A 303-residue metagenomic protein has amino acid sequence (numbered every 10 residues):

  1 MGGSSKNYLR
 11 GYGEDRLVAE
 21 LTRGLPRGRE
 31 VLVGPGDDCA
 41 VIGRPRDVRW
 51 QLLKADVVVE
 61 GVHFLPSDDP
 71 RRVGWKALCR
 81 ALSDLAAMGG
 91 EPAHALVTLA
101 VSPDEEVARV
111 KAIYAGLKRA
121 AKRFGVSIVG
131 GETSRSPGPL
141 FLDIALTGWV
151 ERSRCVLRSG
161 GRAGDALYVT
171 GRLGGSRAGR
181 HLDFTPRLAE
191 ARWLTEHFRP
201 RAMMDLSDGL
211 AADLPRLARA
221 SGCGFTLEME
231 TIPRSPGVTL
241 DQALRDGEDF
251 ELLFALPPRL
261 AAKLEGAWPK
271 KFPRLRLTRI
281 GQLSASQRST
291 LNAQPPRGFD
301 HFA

Functional and structural regions predicted by a protein language model:
M1-D69, M88, V97, A112-A121 (+1 more regions): Extreme N-terminal cap/leader segments of soluble proteins
G3, L9, G13, T185 (+2 more regions): Acidic, Ser/Thr/Pro-rich beta/coil linker or hinge segments at domain junctions
V41, A81, G89, I128 (+4 more regions): Residue-level signal for inorganic ion chemistry
D47, Q51, V58, E91-R177 (+1 more regions): Glycine-rich anion-binding loops of enzyme active sites
P70-H94, A115-R123, A212-L217: Small-aliphatic-rich amphipathic alpha-helix that forms the alpha element of a beta-alpha
D104, L182-D249: Active-site-proximal betaalpha loop/short-helix elements that scaffold phosphoryl/nucleotidyl transfer chemistry
V107-A108, C155, R259-G266: Short, conserved charged micro-motifs
T147-W149, L253-P257: Short hydrophobic/aromatic beta-strand micro-patches that form the beta-sheet surface supporting nucleotide- or nucleic
